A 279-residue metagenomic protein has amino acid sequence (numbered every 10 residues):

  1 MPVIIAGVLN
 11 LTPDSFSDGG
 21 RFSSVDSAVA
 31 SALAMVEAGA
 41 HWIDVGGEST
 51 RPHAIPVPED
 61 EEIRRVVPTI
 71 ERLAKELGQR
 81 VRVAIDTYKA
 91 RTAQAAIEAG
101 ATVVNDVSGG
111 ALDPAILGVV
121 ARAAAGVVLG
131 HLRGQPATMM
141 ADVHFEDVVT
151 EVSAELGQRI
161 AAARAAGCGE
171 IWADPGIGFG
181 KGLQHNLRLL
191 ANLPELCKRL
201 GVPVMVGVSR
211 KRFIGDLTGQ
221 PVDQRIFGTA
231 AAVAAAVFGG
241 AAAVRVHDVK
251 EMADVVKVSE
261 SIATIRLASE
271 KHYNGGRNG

Functional and structural regions predicted by a protein language model:
M1-I4: Extreme N-terminal starter segment of soluble prokaryotic enzymes
A6, M35, T138-M140: Methionine-biased hydrophobic packing positions in alpha-helices, especially within tandem helical repeat solenoids
P13-S31, T50-R82, T87-R91, I97-E98 (+3 more regions): Active-site-adjacent loop and "lid" segments of alpha/beta metabolic enzymes
A30-G46, G239-G240: Catalytic domains of carbohydrate-active enzymes, especially glycoside hydrolases
